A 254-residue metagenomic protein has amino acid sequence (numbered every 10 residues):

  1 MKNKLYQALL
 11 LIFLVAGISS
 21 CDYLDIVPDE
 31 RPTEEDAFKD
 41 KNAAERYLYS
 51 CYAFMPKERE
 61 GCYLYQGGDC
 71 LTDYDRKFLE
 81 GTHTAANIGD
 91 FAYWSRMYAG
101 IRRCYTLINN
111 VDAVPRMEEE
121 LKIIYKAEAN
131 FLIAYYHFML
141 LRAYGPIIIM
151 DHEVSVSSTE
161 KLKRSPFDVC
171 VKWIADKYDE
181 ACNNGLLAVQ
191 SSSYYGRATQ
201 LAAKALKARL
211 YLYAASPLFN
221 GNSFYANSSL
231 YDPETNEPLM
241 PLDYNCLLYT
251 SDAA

Functional and structural regions predicted by a protein language model:
M1-D29: Bacterial Sec-dependent N-terminal signal peptides
C21-Y63: Membrane-proximal, proline-rich intrinsically disordered regions
D40-K41, E45-P56, D75-Y144, S158-Y195: Conserved, well-structured interaction surfaces
L141-R142, I148, Y213-L218, N222: Short coil/turn linking the two alpha-helices of tandem helical-hairpin repeats
N222-L247: A solvent-exposed, charged loop/short amphipathic helix patch at secondary-structure junctions
Y249-A254: Conserved small/polar residues in nucleotide/adenosyl-binding loops
